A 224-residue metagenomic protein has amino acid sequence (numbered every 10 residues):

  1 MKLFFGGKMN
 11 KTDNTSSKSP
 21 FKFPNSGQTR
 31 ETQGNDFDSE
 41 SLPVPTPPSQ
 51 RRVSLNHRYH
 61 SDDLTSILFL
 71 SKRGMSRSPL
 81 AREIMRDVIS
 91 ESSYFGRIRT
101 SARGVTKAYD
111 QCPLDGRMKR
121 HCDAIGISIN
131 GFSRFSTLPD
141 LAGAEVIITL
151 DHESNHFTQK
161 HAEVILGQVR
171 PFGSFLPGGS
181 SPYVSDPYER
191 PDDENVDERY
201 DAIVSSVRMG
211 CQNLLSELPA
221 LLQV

Functional and structural regions predicted by a protein language model:
K2-A144, S216-V224: Conserved active-site segments centered on acidic
L3, P45-D62, V146, H152 (+1 more regions): Phosphate-binding/catalytic loops
R73, D151-H152: Short secondary-structure boundary segments
